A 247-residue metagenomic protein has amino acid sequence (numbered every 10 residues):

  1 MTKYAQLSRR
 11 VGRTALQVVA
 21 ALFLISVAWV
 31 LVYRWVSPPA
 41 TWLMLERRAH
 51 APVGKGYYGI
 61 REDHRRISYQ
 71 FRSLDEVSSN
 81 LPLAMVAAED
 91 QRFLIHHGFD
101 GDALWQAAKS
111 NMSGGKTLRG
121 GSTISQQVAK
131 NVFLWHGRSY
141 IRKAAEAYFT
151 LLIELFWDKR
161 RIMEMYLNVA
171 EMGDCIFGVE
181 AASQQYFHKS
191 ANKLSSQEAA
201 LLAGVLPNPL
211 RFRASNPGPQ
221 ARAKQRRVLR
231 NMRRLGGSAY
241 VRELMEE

Functional and structural regions predicted by a protein language model:
T2-E247: Juxtamembrane regions of bacterial inner-membrane/periplasmic proteins, predominantly the peptidoglycan biogenesis
